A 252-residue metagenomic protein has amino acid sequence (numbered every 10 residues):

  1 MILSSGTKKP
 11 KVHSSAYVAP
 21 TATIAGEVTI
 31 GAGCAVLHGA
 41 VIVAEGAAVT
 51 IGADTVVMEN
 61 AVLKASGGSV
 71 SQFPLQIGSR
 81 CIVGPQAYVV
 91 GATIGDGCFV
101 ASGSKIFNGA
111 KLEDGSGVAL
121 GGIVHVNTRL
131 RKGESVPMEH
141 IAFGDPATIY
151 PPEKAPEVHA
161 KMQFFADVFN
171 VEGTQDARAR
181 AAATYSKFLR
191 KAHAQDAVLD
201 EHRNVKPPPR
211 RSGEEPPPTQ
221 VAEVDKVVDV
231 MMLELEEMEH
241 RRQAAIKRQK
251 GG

Functional and structural regions predicted by a protein language model:
M1-G33, V41: Extended, small-residue-rich solenoid/repeat segments and analogous flexible loops that form exposed scaffolds
M1-K9, E45, A53, M58-I77 (+3 more regions): Glycine-rich hexapeptide-repeat left-handed beta-helix
S15-Y17, V36-L37, S79, V100: Short Cys/His-rich Zn2+-coordinating modules
V18, V36, A53-V57: Well-ordered beta-strand segments characteristic of repetitive beta-sheet solenoids
I82: Short HxH-centered metal-ligating active-site micro-motif
E234-G252: Intrinsically disordered, compositionally biased tail regions
